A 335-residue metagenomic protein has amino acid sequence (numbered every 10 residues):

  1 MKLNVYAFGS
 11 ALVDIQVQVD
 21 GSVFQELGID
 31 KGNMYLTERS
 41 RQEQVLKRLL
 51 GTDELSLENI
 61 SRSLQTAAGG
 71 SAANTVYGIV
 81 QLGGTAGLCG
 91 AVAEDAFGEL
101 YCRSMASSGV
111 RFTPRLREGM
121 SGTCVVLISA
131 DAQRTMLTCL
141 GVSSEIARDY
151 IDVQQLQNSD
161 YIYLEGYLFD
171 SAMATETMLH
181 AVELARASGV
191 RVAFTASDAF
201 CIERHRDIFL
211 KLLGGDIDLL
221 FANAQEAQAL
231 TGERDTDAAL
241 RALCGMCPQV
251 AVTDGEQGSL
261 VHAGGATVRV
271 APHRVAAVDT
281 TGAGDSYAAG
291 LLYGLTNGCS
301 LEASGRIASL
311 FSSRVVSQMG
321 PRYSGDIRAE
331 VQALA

Functional and structural regions predicted by a protein language model:
M1-C89: Glycine-rich phosphate/adenosyl-contacting loop at the front of the ribokinase-like
M1-V5, A11-Q18, Q25-E43, L184-A187 (+2 more regions): Conserved phosphate-binding/catalytic region of the ribokinase-like
I79, N223, G284: Short, conserved phosphate/pyrophosphate- and ester-handling motifs at nucleotide-, phospho-/glycolipid
A86, F112, V192-A193, V250: Hydrophobic beta-strand scaffold residues
A91, T113, V126-A172: Conserved phosphate-binding/catalytic loop of the ribokinase/pfkB sugar-kinase fold
S104-S121: A glycine-rich helix N-cap at a beta->alpha junction
Y161-R241, Q257-S259: Conserved beta-alpha-beta core of the PfkB/ribokinase-like small-molecule kinase fold
